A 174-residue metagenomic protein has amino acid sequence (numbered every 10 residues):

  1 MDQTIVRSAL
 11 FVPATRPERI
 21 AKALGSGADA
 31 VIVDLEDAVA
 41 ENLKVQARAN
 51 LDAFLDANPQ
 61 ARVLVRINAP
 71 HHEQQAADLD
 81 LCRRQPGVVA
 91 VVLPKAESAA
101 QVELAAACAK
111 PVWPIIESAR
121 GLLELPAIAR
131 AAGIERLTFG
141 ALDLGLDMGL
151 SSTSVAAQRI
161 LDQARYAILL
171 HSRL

Functional and structural regions predicted by a protein language model:
D2-L174: Conserved alpha/beta-domain cores
